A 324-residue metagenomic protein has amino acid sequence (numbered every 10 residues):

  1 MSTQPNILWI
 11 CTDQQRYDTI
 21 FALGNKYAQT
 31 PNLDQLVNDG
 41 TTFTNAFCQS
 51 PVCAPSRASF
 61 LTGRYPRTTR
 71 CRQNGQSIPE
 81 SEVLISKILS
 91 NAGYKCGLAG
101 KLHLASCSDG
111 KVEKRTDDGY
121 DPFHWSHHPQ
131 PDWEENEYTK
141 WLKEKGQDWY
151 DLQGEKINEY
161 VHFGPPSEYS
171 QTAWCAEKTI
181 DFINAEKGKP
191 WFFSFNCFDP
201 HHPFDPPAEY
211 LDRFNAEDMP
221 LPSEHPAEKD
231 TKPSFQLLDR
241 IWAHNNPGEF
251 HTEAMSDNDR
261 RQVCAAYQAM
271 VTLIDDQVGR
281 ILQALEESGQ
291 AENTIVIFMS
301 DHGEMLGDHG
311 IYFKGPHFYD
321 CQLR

Functional and structural regions predicted by a protein language model:
M1-R324: Formylglycine-dependent sulfatase
